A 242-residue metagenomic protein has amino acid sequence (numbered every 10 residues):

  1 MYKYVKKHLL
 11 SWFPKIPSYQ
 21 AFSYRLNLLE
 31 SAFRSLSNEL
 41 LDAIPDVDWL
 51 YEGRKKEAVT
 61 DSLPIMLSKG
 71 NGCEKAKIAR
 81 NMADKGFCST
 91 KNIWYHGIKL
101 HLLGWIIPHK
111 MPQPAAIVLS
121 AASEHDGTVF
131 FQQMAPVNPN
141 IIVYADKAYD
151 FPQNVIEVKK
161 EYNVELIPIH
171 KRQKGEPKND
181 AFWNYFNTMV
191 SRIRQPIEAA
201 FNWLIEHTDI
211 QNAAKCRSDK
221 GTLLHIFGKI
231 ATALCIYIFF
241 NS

Functional and structural regions predicted by a protein language model:
M1-S242: Short alpha-helical elements
